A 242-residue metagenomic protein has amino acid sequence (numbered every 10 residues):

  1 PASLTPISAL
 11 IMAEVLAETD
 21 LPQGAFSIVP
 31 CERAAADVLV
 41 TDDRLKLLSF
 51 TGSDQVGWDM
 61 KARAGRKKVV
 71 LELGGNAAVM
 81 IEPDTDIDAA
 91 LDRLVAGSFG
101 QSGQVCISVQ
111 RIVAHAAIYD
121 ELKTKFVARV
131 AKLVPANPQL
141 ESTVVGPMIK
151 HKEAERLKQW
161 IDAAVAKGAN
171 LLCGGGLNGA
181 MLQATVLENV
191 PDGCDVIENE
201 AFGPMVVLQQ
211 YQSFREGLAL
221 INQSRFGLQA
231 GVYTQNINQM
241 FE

Functional and structural regions predicted by a protein language model:
P1-A2, P30, E82-P83: Short beta->alpha connector loops at strand-helix junctions that form conserved, small/polar/Pro-enriched
P1-Q23, D88: Conserved small-residue-rich beta-alpha loop and adjacent elements that most often cradle the phosphate/pyrophosphate
A25, D42, L47, Q55-P191 (+2 more regions): ALDH superfamily catalytic-core signature
I28-C31, L208-Q212: Short acidic-hydrophobic, aromatic-tinged amphipathic segments that line or gate anion-handling sites
A34-D37, E216: Short acidic active-site motifs
F50: Phosphate/diphosphate-binding loops
G179-L182, N199-M205, S224-L228: Conserved glycine-rich beta-strand-loop-beta hairpin in the small C-terminal domain of fold type I
